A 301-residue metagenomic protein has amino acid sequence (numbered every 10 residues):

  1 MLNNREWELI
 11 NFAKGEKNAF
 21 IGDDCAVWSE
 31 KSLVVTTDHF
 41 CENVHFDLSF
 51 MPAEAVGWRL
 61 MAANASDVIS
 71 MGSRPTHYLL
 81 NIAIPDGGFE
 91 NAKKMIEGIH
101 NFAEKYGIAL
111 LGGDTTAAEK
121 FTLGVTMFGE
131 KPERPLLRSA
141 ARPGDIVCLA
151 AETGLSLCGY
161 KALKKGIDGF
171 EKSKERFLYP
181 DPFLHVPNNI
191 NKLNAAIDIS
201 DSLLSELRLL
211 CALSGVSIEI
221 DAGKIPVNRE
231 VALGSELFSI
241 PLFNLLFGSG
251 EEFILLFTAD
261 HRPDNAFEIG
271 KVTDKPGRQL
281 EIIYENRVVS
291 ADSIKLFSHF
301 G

Functional and structural regions predicted by a protein language model:
M1-G301: Helix-biased detector of long, well-ordered alpha-helical tracts
